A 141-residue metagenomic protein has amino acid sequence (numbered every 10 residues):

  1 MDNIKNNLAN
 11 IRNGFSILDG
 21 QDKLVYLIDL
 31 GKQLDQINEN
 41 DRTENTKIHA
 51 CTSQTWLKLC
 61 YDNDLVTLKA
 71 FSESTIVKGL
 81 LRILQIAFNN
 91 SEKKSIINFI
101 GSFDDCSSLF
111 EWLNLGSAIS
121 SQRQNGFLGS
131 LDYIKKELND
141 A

Functional and structural regions predicted by a protein language model:
M1-D41: Extended low-complexity intrinsically disordered regions
D2, K94-A141: C-terminal binding/interaction regions
I17-Q21, F71-I76, Q122: Structural motif
V25, K78-R82, L128: Non-catalytic, well-ordered alpha-helical scaffold segments
G31, A87-F88, I134, L138: Generic structural signal for hydrophobic core residues of well-folded globular domains
E39-C60, K69: Structured beta-strand/loop patches that form or line metal/cofactor-binding pockets in enzymes
C60-I76, R82-N89: Conserved interaction-surface patches within small, structured recognition/assembly domains
